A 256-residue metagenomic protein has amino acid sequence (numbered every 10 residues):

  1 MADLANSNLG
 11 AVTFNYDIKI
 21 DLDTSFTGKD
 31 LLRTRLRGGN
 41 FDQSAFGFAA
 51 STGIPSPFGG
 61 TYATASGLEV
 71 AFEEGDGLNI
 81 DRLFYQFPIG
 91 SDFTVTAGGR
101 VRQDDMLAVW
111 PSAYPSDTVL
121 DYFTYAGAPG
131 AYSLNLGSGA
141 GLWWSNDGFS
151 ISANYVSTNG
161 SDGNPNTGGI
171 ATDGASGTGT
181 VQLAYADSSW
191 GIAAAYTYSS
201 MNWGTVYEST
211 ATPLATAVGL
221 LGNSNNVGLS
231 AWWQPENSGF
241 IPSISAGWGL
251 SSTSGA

Functional and structural regions predicted by a protein language model:
M1-N8: Long, leucine- and charge-enriched amphipathic alpha-helices that form heptad-repeat coiled-coil/leucine-zipper-like
L9-S161, L183-S188: Outer membrane beta-barrel
F46-A65, D162-T172, W203-L220, S252-A256: Solvent-exposed loop segments that connect transmembrane elements
E74, A131, T172-D173, L220: Charged, low-complexity surface patches
G148, G174, A186-A256: Detector for outer-membrane/organellar transmembrane beta-barrel domains, recognizing the amphipathic beta-strand
